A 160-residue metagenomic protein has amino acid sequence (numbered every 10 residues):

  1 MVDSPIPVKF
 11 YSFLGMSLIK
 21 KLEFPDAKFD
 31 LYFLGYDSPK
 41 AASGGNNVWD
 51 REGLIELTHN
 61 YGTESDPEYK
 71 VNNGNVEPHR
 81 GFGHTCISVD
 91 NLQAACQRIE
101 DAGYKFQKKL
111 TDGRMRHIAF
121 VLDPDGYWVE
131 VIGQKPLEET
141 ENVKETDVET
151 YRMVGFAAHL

Functional and structural regions predicted by a protein language model:
M1-I55, L122: Core segments of cupin and vicinal oxygen chelate
M1-S4, F82, L92: Hydrophobic pocket-lining residues within nucleotide cofactor-binding pockets
V8, Y69-N73: Short amphipathic alpha-helical segments, especially helix-boundary/capping motifs
K21-E23, D30-D37, A42, G74 (+1 more regions): Vicinal oxygen chelate
K40, N60-E64: Active-site/binding-pocket entry motifs
E52-L57, F82, V129-V131: Short, structured motif recognition centered on aromatic/hydrophobic residues
E64-Y69, T140: Short acidic/His/Gly/Ser-rich catalytic and metal-binding motifs that mark active-site loops of diverse hydrolases
E77-R80: Beta-rich, blade/repeat-based domains predominating in secreted/periplasmic proteins but also intracellular
